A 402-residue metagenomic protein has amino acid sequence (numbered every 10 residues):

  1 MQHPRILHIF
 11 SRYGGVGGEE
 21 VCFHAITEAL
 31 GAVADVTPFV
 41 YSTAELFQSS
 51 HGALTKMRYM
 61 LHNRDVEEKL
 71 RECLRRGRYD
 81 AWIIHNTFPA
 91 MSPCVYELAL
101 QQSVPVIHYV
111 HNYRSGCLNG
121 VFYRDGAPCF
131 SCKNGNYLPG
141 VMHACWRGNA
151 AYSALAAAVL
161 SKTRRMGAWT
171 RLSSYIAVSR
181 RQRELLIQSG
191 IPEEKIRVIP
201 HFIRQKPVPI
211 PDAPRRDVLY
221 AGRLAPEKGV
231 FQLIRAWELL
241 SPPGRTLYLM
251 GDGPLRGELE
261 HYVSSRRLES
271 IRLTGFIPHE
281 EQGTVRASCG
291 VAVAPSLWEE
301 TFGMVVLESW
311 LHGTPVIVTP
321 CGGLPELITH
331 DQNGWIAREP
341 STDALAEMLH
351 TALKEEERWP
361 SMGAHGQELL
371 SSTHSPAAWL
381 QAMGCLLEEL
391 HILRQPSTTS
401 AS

Functional and structural regions predicted by a protein language model:
E20-V21, R216, Y220-L239, P254-E260 (+1 more regions): A conserved mid-protein helix/loop that constitutes part of the nucleotide-sugar donor-binding site
Q101, R114, C129-S174, E184: Membrane-proximal helix-turn-helix segments that form the acceptor-binding/catalytic region of lipid-linked
R181, F202: Carbohydrate-associated surface elements
E258-E280: Nucleotide-activated donor-binding/catalytic signature segment of Leloir-type glycosyltransferases, i.e., the conserved
F276-I277, T284-C289: Short alpha-helical donor nucleotide-sugar binding micro-motif in glycosyltransferases
P315-V318: Short hydrophobic beta-strand element within catalytic cores of glycosyltransferases and related nucleotide-activated
H330-D331, W335-T342, T351-E357: Conserved acidic donor-binding segment of nucleotide-sugar-dependent glycosyltransferases
A344, T351, R358-T373, W379-C385: A short, well-ordered alpha-helix in the C-terminal region of glycosyltransferases
